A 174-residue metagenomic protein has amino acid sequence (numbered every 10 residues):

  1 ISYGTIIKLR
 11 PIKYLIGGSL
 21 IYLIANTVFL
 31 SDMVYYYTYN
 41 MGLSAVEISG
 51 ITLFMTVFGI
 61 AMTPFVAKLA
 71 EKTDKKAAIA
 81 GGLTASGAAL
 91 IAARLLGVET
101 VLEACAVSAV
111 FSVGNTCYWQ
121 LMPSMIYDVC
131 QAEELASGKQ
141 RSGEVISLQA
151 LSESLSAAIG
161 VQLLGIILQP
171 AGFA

Functional and structural regions predicted by a protein language model:
I1-A174: Membrane-embedded alpha-helical bundles of multi-pass transporters/translocases, especially carrier/permease families
